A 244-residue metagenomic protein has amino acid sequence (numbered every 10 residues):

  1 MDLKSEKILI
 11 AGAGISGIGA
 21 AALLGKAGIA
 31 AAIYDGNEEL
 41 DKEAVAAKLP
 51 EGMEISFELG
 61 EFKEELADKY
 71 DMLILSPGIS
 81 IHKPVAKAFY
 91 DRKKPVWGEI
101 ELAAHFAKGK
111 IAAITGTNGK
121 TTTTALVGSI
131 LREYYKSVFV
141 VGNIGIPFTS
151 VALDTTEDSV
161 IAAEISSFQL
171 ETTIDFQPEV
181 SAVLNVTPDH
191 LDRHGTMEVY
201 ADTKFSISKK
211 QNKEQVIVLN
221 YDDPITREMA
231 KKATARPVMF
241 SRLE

Functional and structural regions predicted by a protein language model:
M1-G98, L102: N-terminal leader/targeting and accessory segments in enzymes
S16, S76, S166-S167, S241: Short linear Ser/Thr-Pro motifs
G25-K26, E64-D68, P77-Y221, I225-R236: Phosphate-binding loop of NTP-binding sites
D35, P237-E244: Short, intrinsically disordered, charge-balanced linker/junction segments flanking boundaries in proteins
